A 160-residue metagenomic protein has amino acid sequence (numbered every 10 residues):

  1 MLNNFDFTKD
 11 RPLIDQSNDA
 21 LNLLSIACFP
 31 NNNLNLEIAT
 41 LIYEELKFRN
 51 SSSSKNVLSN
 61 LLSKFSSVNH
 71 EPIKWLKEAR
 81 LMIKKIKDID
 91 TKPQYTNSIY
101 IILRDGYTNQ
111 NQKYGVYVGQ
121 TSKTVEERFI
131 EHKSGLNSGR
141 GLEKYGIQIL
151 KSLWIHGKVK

Functional and structural regions predicted by a protein language model:
L2-K123, E127-I130: GIY-YIG nuclease catalytic motif and its immediate N-terminal context
S122-K160: Conserved short loop/helix modules at catalytic or binding sites in compact beta-alpha or helix-hairpin-helix contexts
